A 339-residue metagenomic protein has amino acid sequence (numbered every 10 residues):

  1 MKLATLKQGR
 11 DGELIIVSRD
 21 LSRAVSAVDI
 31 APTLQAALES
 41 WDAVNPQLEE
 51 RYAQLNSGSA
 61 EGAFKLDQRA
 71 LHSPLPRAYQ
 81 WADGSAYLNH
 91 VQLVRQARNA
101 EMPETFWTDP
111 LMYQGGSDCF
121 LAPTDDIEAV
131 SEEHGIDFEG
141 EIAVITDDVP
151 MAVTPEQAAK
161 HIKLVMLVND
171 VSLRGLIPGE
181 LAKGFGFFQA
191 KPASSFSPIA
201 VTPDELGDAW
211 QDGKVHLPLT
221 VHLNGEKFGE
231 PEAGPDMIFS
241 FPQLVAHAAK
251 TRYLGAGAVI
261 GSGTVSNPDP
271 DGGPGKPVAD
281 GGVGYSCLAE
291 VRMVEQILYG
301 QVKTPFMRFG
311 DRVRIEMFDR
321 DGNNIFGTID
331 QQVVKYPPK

Functional and structural regions predicted by a protein language model:
M1-Q8, R19, L38-P231, I238-Q243 (+2 more regions): Active-site microenvironments in enzyme catalytic cores
G9-D11, L88, V149-M151, G261 (+2 more regions): Short, charged beta-turn/beta-strand-edge "cap" motif at the junction between a beta-strand and an adjacent loop
I15: Short beta-strand-centered aromatic/proline hotspots
A78, E133, K250-R252, K303-F306: Short, surface-exposed secondary-structure edge patches
A82, G255, R308-F309: Residue-level recognition of short, solvent-exposed, well-ordered loop/turn junctions that link secondary-structure
Q211-G263, N267-D280: A beta-strand-loop signature enriched in Asp, Gly, Thr, and Trp that corresponds to the sialidase/neuraminidase Asp-box
I260-F309: Active-site pocket scaffolds in enzymes
V313-K339: Structural signal for terminal/edge beta-strands and the immediately following C-terminal loop/tail that closes
